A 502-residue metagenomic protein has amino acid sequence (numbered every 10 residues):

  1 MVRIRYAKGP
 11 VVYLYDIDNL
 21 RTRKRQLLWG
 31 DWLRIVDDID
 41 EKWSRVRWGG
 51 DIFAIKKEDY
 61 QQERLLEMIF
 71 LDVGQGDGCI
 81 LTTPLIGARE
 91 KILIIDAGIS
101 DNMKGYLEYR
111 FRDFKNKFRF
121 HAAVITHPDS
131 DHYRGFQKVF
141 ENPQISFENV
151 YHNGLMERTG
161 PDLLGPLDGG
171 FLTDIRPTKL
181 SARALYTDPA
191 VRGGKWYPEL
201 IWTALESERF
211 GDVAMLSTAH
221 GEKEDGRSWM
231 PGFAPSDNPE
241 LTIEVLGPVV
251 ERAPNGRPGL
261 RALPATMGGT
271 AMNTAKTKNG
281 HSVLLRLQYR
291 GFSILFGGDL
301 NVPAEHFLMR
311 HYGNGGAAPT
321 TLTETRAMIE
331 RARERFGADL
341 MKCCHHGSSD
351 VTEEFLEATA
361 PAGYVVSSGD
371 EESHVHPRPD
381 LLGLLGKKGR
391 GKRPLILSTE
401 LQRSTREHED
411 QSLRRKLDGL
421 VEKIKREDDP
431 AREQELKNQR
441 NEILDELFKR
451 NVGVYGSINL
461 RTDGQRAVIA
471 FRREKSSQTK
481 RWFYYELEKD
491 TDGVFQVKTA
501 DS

Functional and structural regions predicted by a protein language model:
M1-L14: Short, basic/aromatic beta-hairpin or loop at an interaction surface
Y6, D18-N19, R23-E41, R45-D51 (+7 more regions): Flexible, acidic/histidine-containing loops and adjacent segments that form or flank the divalent-metal
V11, K24, I92, I125-P128 (+5 more regions): Bulky hydrophobic/aromatic packing residues
K57-Q62, I80-I86, P231-S236, E330-R333: Short boundary motifs at domain starts and secondary-structure transition points
F70-K117, H121-P143, L246-G383: Active-site-proximal loop/helix segments of hydrolase catalytic cores
